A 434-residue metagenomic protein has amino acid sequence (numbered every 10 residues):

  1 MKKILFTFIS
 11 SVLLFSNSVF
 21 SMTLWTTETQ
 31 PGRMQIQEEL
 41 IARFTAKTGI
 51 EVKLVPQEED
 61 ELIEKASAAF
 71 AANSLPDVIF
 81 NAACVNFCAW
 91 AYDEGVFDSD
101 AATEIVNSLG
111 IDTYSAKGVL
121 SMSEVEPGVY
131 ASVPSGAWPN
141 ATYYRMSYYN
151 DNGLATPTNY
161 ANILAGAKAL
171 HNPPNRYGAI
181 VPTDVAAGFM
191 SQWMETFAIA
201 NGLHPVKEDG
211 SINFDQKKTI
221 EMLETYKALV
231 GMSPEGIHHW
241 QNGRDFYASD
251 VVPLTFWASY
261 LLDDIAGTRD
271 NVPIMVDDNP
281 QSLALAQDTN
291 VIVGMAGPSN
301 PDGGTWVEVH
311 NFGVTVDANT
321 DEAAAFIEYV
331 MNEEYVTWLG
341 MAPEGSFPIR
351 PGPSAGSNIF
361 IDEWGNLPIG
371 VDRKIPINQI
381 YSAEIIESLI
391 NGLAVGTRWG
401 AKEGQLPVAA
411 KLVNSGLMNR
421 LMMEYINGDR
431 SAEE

Functional and structural regions predicted by a protein language model:
T7-S16: Bacterial N-terminal signal peptides
F20-Q30, I50-V55, V78, A131 (+1 more regions): Short, well-ordered beta-strand elements
M22-E38, Q405-A410: Extracytoplasmic "Venus flytrap"
E39, R43-S115, S147, D151-T158 (+3 more regions): Extracytoplasmic "Venus flytrap"/periplasmic binding protein-like
A83-P139, L164, M190, D278-M295 (+1 more regions): Hinge/lid segment of periplasmic solute-binding proteins
E126-S135, L164-S211, V252: Extracytoplasmic/periplasmic solute-binding protein
A167-A169, E208-I237, P280-M295: Glycine-centered hinge/linker elements that transmit conformational signals in sensory and ligand-binding systems
I265-A266, L283, P298-L417: C-terminal lobe and pocket-closing loops of periplasmic/extracytoplasmic Venus-flytrap solute-binding proteins
